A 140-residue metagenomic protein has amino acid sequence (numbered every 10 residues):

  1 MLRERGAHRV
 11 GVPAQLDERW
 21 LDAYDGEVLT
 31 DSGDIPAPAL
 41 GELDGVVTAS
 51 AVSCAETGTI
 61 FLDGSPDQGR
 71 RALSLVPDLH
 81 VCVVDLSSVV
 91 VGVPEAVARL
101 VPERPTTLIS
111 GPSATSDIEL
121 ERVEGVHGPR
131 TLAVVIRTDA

Functional and structural regions predicted by a protein language model:
M1-A140: The feature marks the mature, well-folded catalytic cores of soluble enzymes
